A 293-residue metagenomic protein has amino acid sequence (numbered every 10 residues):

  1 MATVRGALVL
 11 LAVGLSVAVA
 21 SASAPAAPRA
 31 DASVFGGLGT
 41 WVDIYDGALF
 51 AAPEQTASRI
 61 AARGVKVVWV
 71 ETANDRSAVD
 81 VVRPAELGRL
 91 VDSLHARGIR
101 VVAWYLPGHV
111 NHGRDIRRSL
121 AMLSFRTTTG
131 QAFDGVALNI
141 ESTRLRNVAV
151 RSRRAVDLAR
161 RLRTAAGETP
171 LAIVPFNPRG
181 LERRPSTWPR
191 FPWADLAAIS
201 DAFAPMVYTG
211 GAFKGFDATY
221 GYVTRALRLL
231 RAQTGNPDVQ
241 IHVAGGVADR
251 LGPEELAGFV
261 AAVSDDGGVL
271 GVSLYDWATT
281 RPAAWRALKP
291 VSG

Functional and structural regions predicted by a protein language model:
A7-A20: Bacterial N-terminal signal peptides
A26-K66, E71, P107, V247-A248: Boundary/entry segment of secreted carbohydrate-active catalytic domains
T40-D46, R100-H112, A155-R190, P237-R250: Aromatic-lined carbohydrate-recognition surfaces of secreted/lumenal glycan-active proteins
Y45-A62, H112-T129, R184-L196, G252-S264: Short, acidic/polar
K66-R76, M122-S152, S273: Active-site groove signature of glycoside hydrolases
V70, F133-R146, W188-G221, L274-T280: Aromatic- and acid-rich polysaccharide-binding/catalytic face of secreted or lumenal carbohydrate-active enzymes
V70-L106, R146-I173: Aromatic-lined substrate-binding rim segments of carbohydrate-active enzymes
S200-D201, P205-F216, Q233-G293: Substrate-binding cleft of secreted/luminal carbohydrate-active enzymes
